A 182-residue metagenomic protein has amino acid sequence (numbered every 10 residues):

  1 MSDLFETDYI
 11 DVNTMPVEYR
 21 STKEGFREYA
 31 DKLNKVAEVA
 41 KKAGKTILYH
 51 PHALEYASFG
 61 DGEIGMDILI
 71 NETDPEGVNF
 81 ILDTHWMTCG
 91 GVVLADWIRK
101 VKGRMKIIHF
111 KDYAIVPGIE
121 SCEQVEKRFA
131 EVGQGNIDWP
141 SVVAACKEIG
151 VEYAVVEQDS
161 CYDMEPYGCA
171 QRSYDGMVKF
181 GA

Functional and structural regions predicted by a protein language model:
M1-F80, G168: Active-site acidic/histidine proton-transfer and metal-coordination neighborhood in alpha/beta enzyme cores
M66-L82, W86-A182: Histidine-acidic metal/acid-base catalytic patches
